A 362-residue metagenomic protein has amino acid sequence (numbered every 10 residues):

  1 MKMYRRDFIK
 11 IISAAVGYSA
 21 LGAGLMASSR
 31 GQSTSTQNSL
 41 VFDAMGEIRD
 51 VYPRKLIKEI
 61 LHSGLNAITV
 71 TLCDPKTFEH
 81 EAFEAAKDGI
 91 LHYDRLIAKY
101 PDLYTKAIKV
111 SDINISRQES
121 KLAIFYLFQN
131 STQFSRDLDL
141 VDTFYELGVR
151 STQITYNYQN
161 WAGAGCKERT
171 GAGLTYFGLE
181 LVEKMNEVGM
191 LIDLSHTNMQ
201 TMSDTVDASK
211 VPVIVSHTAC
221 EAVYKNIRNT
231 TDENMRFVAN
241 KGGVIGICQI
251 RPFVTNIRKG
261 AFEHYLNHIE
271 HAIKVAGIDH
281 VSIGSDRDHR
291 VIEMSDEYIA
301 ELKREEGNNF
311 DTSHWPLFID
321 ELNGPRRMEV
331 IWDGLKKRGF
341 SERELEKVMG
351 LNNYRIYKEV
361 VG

Functional and structural regions predicted by a protein language model:
M1-S19: N-terminal secretory signal peptides and thylakoid transit peptides that target proteins across membranes
A23-V51: C-terminal segment of N-terminal export signals and the immediately downstream linker at the start of the mature
L40-D43, A67-T71, A123-L127, S151-T155 (+4 more regions): Structural recognition of the beta-strand scaffold that forms the well-ordered cores of secreted hydrolase catalytic
M45, K109, G148, I192 (+2 more regions): Conserved, mostly hydrophobic/aromatic
V51-I60, S135-F144: Short, acidic/polar
E59, A67-L138, C166-A172, Y176-L179 (+2 more regions): A metal-dependent hydrolase metal-coordination microenvironment
R136-E146, R150, E168-I214, I227-G243 (+1 more regions): Histidine/acidic residue-rich metal-binding segments in metalloenzymes
A276-E301, T312-W315, E321: Short acidic/histidine-rich active-site segments
